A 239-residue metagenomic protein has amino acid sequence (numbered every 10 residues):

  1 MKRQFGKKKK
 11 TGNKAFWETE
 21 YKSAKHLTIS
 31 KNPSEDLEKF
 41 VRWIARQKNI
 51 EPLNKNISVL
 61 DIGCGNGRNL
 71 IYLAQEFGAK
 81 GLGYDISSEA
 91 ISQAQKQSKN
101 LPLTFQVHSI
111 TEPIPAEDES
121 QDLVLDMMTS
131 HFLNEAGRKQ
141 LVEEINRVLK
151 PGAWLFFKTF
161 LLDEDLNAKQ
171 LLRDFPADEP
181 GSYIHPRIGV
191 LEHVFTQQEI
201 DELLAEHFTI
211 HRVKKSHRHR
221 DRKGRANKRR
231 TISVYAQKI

Functional and structural regions predicted by a protein language model:
M1-P113, G137-Q140, W154-I239: Class I (Rossmann-like) S-adenosyl-L-methionine-dependent methyltransferase catalytic domain, capturing the SAM-binding
N100, D118-E119, P151: Active-site acidic short loop of glycosyltransferases
P115-V124: A short acidic, Gly/Pro-enriched loop at the edge of an enzyme's catalytic core that lines a small-molecule cofactor
D126-T129: A short beta-strand submotif of the Rossmann-like class I SAM-dependent methyltransferase core that lines
H131, R147, H193: Histidine-centered active-site/metal-ligand motif
K139-P151: A short glycine-rich, Lys/Arg-flanked "PGG" loop and its adjoining helix->strand segment in the class I
